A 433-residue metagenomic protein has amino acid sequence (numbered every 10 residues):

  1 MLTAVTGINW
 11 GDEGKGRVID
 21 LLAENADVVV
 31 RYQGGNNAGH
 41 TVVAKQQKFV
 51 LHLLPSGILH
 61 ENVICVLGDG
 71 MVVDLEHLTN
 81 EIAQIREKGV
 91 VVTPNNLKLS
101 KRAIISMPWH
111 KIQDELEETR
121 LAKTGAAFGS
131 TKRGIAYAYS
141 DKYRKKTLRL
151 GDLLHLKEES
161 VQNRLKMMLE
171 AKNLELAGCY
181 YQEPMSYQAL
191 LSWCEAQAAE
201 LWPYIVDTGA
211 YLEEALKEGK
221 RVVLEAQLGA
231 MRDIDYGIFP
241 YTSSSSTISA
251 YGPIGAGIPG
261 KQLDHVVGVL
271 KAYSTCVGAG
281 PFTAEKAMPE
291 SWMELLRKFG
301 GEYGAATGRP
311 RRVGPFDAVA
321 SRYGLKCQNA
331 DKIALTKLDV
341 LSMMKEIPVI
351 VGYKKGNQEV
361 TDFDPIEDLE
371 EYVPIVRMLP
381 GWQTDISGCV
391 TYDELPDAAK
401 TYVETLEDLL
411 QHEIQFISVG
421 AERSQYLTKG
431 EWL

Functional and structural regions predicted by a protein language model:
M1-L433: Non-transmembrane, aqueous-exposed alpha-helical and coiled segments at domain scale
